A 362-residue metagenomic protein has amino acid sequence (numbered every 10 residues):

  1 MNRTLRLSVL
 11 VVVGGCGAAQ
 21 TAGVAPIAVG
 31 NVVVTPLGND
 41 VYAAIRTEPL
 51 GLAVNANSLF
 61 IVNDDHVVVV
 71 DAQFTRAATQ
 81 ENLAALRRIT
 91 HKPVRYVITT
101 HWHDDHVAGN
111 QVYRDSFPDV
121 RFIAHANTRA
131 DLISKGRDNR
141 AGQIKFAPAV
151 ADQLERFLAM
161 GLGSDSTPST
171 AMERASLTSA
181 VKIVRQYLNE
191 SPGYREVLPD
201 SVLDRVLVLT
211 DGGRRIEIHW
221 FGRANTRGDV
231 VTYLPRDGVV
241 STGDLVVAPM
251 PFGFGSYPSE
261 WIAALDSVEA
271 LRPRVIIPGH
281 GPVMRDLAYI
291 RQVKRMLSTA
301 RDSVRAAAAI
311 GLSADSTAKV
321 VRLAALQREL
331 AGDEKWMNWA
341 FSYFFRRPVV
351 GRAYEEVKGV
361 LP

Functional and structural regions predicted by a protein language model:
A28, A309-P362: C-terminal regulatory/interaction regions
T35-R88, V230-D244: Conserved beta-strand hairpin/beta-sheet module of binuclear metal-dependent hydrolase folds, prominently
P36, A175-T178, P192-V197, V202-L234: Core dinuclear metal-dependent hydrolase active-site scaffold
V70-A72, R95-H103, I123-A126, F221 (+2 more regions): Active-site neighborhood of phospho(di)ester-bond hydrolases with catalytic His/Asp-centered motifs
R87-P199, V208: Active-site HxH/HxHxD metal-binding segment of metal-dependent hydrolases
R215-L271: Active-site-proximal loop/helix segments of hydrolase catalytic cores
I262-S316, V320: Divalent-metal (often Zn2+) His-rich catalytic cores of metallo-beta-lactamase-fold enzymes
